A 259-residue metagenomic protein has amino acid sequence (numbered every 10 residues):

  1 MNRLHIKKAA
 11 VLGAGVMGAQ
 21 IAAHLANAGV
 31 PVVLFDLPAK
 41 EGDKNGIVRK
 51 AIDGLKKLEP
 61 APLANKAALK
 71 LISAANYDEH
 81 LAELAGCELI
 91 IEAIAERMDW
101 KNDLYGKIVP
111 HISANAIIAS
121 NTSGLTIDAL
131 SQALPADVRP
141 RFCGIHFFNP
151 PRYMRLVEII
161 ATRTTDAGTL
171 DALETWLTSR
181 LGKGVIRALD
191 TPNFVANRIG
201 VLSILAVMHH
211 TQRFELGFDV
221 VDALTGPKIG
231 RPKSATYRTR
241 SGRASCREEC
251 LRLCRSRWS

Functional and structural regions predicted by a protein language model:
M1-S259: N-terminal glycine-rich phosphate-binding loop for ADP-containing cofactors
